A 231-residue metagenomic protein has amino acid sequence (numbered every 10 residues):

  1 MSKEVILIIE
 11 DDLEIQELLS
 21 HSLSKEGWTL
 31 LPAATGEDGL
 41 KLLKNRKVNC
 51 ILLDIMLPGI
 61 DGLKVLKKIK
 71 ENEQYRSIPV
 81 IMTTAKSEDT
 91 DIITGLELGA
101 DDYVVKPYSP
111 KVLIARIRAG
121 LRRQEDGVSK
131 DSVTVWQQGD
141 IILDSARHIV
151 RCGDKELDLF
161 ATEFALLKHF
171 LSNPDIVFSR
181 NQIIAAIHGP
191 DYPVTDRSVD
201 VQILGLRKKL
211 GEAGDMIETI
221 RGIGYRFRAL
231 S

Functional and structural regions predicted by a protein language model:
E4-V5, A119-V177, N181: Short, Lys/Arg-enriched segments at the junction into DNA-binding effector domains of transcriptional regulators
E10: Conserved acidic carboxylate
E14-K25: Charged docking surfaces used in two-component/phosphorelay signaling
G27-A34, L42: Short hydrophobic/Thr-rich beta-strand motif most characteristic of the beta2 strand and flanking loop of CheY-like
K47-L52, L57: Active-site beta3 strand of CheY-like receiver
K67-N72, S77-W136, R207: Basic, amphipathic DNA-recognition helix from helix-turn-helix-like DNA-binding domains
V133, D158, V201-I203, R207-S231: DNA-binding patch around the recognition helix
